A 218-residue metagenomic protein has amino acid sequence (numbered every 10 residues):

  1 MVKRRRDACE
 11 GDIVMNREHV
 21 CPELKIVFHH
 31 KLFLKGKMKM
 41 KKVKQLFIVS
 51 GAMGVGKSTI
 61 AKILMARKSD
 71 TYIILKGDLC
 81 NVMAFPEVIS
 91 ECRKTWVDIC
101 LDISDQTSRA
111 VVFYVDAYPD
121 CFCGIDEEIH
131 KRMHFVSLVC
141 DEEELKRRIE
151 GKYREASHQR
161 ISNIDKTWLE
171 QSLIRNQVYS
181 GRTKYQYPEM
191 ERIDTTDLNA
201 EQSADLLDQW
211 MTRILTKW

Functional and structural regions predicted by a protein language model:
V49: Hydrophobic anchor at the beta1->P-loop junction of P-loop NTPases
A52: P-loop (Walker A) phosphate-binding loop of NTP-binding proteins
V55: ATP-binding Walker
S58: Walker A/P-loop
K62-D102: Conserved substrate/cofactor phosphate-moiety recognition/catalytic segment in nucleotide-dependent phosphotransferases
C92-R132: Glycine-rich phosphate-binding loop used to anchor ATP phosphates in small-molecule kinases, encompassing both
I129-E150: Conserved phosphate-donor/acceptor-positioning beta-strand/loop module used by diverse small-molecule
E155-L206, W218: Small-molecule kinase domains that catalyze NTP-dependent phosphoryl transfer to phosphate-bearing small molecules
